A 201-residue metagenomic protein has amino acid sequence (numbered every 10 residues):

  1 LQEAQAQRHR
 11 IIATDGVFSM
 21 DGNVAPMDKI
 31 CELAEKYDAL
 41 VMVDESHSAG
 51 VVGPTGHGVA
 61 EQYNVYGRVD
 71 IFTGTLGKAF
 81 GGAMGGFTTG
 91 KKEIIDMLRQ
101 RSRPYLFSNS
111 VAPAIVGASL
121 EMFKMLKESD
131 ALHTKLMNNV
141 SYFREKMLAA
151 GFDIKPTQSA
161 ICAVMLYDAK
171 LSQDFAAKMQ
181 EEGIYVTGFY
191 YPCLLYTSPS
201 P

Functional and structural regions predicted by a protein language model:
L1-V43: Active-site phosphate-binding strand-loop segment of PLP-dependent enzymes
S19, L120-K124, S159-Y167: A short beta-alpha structural unit
M20, A49-G50: Catalytic P-loop NTPase motifs of RecA-like helicase/translocase cores
T55, E61-M97: Active-site PLP attachment segment
F80-M147, F152-K155: PLP-dependent aminotransferase class I/II
T134-E182: Conserved PLP-binding catalytic core of the aspartate aminotransferase-like
Y196-P201: Conserved small/polar residues in nucleotide/adenosyl-binding loops
